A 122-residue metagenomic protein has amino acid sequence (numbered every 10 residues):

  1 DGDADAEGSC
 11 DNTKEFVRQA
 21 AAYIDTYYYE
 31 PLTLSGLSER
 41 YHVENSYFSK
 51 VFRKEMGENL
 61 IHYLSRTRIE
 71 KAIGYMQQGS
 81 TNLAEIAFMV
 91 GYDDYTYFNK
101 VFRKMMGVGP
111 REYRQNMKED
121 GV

Functional and structural regions predicted by a protein language model:
D1-Q19, T26, S35, R40-Y41 (+2 more regions): Short, Lys/Arg-enriched, Trp-marked, Pro/Gly-tolerant hinge/linker segments that flank
A21-A22, T26, P31, K54-D93 (+1 more regions): Terminal helix-turn-helix DNA-binding modules in bacterial transcription factors
S35, S46, N82-E85, Y95-T96 (+1 more regions): Residues within helix-turn-helix
R40, M89-V90, M105: Residues within the alpha-helical elements of helix-turn-helix
Y47-F48, F52, Y97-F98, F102: Short hydrophobic/aromatic patch on the recognition helix
K100-V122: …primarily DNA-binding HTH/wHTH and HhH modules…
